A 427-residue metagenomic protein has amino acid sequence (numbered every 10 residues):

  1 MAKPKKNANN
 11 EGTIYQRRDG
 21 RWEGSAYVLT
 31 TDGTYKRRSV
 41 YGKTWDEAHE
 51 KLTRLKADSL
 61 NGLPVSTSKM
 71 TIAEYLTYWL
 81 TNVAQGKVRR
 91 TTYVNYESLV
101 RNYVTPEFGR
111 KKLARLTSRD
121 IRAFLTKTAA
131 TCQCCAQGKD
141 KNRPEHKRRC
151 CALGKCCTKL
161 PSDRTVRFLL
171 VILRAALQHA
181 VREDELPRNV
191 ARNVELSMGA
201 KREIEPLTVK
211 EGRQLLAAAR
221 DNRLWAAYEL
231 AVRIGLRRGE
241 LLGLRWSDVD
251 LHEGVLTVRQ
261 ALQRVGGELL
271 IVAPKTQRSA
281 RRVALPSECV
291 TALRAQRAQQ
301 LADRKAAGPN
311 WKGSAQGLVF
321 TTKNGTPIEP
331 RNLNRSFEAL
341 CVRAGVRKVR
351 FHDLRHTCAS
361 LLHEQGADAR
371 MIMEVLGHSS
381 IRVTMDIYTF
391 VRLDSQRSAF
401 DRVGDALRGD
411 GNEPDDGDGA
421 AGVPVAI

Functional and structural regions predicted by a protein language model:
M1-D19: Short N-terminal "domain-start" leader segments that mark the transition from disordered tails or signal peptides into
M1-K3, A217, E253, L262-C289 (+8 more regions): C-terminal secondary-structure termini that scaffold catalytic or DNA-interacting sites
N7, Q133-C134, K159, R213-W225 (+5 more regions): Short, basic (Lys/Arg/His-rich) helix/loop patches that form interaction surfaces in the mid-to-C-terminal regions
R17-A123, Q296-V319, K323-T326, L393: N-terminal DNA-binding module of tyrosine recombinases/phage integrases
S25-V28, S98, R143-C151, S162 (+4 more regions): Active-site/catalytic core of tyrosine-dependent DNA strand-transfer enzymes
V40-T44, V65-K69, A73, L80-E185 (+4 more regions): N-terminal core-binding DNA-recognition domain of tyrosine site-specific recombinases/integrases
K43, M198, P206, L262-R264 (+1 more regions): Catalytic-site neighborhood detector that most strongly recognizes the C-terminal catalytic loop/helix of tyrosine
C134-I172, A180-W246, L251-H252, Q263 (+6 more regions): Basic, Lys/Arg- and aromatic-enriched nucleic-acid-binding interface segment
